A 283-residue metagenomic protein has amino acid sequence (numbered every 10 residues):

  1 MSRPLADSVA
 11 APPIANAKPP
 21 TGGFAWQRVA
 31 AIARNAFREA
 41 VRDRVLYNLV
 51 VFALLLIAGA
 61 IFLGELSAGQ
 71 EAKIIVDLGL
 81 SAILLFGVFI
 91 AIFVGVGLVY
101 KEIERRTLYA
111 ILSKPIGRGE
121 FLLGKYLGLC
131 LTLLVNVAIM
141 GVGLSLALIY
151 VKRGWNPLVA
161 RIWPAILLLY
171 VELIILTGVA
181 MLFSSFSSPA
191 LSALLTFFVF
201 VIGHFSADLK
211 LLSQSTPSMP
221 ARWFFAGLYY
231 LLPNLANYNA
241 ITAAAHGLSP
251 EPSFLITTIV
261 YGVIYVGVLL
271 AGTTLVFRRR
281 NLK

Functional and structural regions predicted by a protein language model:
S2-P4, W26, L66-G69, L191 (+1 more regions): Terminal transmembrane helical anchor/hairpin motif
P4, V9, G22-G23, L54-L98 (+5 more regions): Secretory targeting signals
A11-A31: Short, membrane-interfacial amphipathic segments enriched in basic
A30-A40, S249: Cytosolic juxtamembrane amphipathic/interface segments immediately preceding and feeding into a transmembrane helix
A33, L98-C130: Helix-loop-helix units of permease transmembrane domains in multi-pass membrane transporters, especially ABC
F37-F52: Membrane-interface helix starts
E39, Y100, I111-S113, A180 (+1 more regions): Helix-capping/transition residues at the boundaries of transmembrane alpha-helices and the short helical linkers
L191, R278-K283: Short cytosolic juxtamembrane segments of multi-pass membrane proteins
